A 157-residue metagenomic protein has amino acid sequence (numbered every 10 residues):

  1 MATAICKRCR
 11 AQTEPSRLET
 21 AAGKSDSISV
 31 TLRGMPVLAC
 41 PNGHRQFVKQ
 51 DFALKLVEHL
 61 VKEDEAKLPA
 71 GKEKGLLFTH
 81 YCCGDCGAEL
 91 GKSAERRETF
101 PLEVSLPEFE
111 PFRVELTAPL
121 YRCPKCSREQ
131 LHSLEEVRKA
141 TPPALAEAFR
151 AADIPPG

Functional and structural regions predicted by a protein language model:
I5-G34, Q50-L54, E58-H59, K67-P69 (+1 more regions): Short recognition patches in nucleic-acid-associated and regulatory proteins
P15, P41, P69, P101 (+6 more regions): Proline-rich intrinsically disordered, low-complexity coils
E19-A21, D26-S29, K49-T79, S133-G157: Short, intrinsically disordered terminal segments enriched in charged and Pro/Gly residues
L32-H59, P111-T141: Short metal-binding segments enriched for Cys and/or His
G71-A88, V114-S127, D153-G157: Repeat-unit-sized solenoid/scaffold elements
